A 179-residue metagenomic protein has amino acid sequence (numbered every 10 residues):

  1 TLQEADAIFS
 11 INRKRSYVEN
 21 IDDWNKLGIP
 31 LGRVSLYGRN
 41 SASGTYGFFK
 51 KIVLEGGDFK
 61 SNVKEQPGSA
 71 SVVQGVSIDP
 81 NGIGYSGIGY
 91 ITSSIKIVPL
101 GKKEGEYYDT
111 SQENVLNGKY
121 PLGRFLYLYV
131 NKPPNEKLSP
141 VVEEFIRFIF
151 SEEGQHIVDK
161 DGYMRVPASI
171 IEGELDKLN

Functional and structural regions predicted by a protein language model:
T1-N179: Flexible loop/hinge segments at secondary-structure junctions
